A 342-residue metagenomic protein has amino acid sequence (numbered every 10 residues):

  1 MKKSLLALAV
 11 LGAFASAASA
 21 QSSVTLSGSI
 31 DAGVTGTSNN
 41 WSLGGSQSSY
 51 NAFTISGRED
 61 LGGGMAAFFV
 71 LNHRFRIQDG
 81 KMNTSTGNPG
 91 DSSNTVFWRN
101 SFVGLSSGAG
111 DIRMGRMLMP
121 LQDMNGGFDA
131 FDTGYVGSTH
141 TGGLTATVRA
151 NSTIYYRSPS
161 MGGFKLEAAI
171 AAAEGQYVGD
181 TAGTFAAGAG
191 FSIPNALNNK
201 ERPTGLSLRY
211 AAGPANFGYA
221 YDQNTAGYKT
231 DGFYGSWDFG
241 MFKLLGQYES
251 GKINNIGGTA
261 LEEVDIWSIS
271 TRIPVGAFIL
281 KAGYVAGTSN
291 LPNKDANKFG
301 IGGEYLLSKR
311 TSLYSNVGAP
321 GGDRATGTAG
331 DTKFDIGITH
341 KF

Functional and structural regions predicted by a protein language model:
M1-F342: Outer-membrane beta-barrel proteins
